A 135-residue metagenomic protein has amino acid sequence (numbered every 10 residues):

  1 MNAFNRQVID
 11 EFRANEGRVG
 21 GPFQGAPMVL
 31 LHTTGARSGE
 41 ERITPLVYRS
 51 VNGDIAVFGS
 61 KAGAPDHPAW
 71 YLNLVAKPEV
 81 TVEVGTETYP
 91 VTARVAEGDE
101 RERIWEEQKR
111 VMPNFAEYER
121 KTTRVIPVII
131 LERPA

Functional and structural regions predicted by a protein language model:
M1-N5, T33-R37, E79-T88: N-terminal short leaders/motifs
M1-P27: Extreme N-terminal tail/first-helix region
N15, R49-S50, G85: A short alpha-helix capping/helix-coil boundary motif
N15-R18, I43-T44, A116: A generic local structural motif
G20-G21, V47, L72: Short secondary-structure boundary/capping segments
A26-A62: Short beta-strand segments
K61-F115, R120-V128, R133-A135: Short, structured beta-strand-loop surface elements
